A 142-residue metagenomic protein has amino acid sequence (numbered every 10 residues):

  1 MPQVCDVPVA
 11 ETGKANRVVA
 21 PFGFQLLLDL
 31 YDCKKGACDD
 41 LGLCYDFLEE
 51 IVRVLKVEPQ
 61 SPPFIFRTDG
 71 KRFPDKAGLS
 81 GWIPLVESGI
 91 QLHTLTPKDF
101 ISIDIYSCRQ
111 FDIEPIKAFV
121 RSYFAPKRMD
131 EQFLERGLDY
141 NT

Functional and structural regions predicted by a protein language model:
M1-T142: Polybasic/polar functional segments that serve as interface/processing modules
